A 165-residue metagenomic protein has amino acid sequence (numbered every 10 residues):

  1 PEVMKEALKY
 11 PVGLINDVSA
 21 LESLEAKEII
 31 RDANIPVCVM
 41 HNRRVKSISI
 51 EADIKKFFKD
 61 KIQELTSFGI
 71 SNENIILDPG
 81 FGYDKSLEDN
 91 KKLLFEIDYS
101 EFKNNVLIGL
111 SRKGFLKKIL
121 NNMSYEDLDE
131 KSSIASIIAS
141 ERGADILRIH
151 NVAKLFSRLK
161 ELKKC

Functional and structural regions predicted by a protein language model:
L8-E64, F68, D84-C165: Active-site-adjacent loop and "lid" segments of alpha/beta metabolic enzymes
S71-N74: Short acidic capping loops at alpha-helix termini that bridge into adjacent secondary structure
F81: Active-site metal-binding loops of divalent metal-dependent hydrolases
